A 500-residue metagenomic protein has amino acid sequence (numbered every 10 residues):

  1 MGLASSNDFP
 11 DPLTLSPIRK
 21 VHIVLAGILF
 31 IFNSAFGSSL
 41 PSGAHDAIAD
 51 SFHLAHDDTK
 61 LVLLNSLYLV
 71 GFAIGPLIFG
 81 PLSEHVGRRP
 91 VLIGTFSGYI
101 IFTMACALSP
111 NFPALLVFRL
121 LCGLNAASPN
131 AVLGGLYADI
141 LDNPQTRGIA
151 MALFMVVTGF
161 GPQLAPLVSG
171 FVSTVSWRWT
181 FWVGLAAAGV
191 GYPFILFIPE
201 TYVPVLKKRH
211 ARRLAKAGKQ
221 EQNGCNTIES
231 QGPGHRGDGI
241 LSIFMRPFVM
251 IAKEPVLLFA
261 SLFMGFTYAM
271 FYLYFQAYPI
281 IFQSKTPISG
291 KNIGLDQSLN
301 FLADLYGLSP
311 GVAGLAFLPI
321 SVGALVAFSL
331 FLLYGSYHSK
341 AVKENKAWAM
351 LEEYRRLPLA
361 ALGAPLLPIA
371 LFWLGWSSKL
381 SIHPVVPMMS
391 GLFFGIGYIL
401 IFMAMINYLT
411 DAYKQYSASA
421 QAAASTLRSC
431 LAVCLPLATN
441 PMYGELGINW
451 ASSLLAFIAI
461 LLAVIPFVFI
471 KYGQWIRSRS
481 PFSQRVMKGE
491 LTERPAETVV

Functional and structural regions predicted by a protein language model:
M1-S38, S42, D46, R178-W179 (+4 more regions): Intracellular terminal tails of multi-pass secondary transporters
S6, R19-D58, I74, P129-G134 (+3 more regions): Extracytoplasmic
A35, S66-L69, M104-P110, R119 (+4 more regions): C-terminal transmembrane bundle
G37, F52-H53, V86-G87, L108-A114 (+4 more regions): Helix-breaking motifs and short loop linkers at transmembrane-helix boundaries and internal kinks in secondary membrane
I74-P113: Conserved MFS/SLC helix-loop-helix module at the cytosolic interface between two early adjacent transmembrane helices
N111-R119, A131, T180-F181, A260 (+1 more regions): Short hydrophobic/alpha-helical segments at membrane-entry points of transmembrane helices in Major Facilitator
F118-T158: Cytoplasmic helix-loop-helix junction between adjacent transmembrane helices in 12-TM secondary transporters
T146-T174, W182, A187-G191, G323-F328 (+1 more regions): Glycine-rich segments within core transmembrane alpha-helices of 12-TM secondary carriers
